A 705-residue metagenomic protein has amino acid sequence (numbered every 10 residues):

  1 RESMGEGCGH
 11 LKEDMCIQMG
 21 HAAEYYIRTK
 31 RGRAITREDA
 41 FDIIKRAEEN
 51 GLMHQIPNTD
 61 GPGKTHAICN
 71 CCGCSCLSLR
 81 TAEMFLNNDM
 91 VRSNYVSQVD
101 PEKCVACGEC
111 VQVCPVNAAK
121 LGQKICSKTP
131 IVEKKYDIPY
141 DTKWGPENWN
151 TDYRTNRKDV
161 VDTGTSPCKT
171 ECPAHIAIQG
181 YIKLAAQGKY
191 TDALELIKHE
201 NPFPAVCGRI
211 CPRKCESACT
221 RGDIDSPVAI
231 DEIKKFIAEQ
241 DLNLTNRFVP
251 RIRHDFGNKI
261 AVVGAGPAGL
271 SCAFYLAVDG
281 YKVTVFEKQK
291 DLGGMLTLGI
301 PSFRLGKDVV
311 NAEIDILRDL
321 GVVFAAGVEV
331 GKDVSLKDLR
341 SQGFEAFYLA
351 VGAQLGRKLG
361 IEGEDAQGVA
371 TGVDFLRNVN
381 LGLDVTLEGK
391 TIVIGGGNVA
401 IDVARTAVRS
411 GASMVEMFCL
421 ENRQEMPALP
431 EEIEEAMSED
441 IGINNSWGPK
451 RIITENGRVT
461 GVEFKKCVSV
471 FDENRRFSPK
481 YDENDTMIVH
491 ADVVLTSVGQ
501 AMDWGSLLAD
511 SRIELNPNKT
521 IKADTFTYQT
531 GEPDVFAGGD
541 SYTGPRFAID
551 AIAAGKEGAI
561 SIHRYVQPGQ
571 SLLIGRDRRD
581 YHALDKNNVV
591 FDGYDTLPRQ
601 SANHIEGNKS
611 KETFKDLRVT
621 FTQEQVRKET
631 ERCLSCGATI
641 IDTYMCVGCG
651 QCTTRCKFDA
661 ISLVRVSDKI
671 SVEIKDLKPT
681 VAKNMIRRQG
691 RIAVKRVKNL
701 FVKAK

Functional and structural regions predicted by a protein language model:
Q55-I68, M84-V113, N117-K135, P146-E171 (+11 more regions): Ferredoxin-like iron-sulfur electron-transfer modules
H66-C69, C74-L77, A174-I252, R318 (+2 more regions): Glycine/serine-rich phosphate-binding loop and adjoining beta1-alpha1 elements at the start of nucleotide-handling
V116-P167, I182, V228-K259, V278 (+9 more regions): Flanking helices and flexible, charged tails adjoining ferredoxin-like Fe-S electron-transfer domains in multi-subunit
I176-A186, D223, P227-D231, V262-V330 (+6 more regions): Beta1-alpha1 glycine-rich phosphate/pyrophosphate-binding loop at the start of Rossmann-like nucleotide-binding domains
A185, H254-D255, K259-V263, N311-I361 (+4 more regions): Feature captures the FAD/FMN-dependent oxidoreductase FAD-binding
I237-H254, A312-K332, L355-S410, L515-G531: Glycine-rich dinucleotide-binding loop and its adjacent helix/turn
D365-E388, D472-P545: FAD-site-proximal beta/loop scaffold in flavoenzymes
G538-G569: A conserved FAD-binding loop/helix module that cradles the flavin
